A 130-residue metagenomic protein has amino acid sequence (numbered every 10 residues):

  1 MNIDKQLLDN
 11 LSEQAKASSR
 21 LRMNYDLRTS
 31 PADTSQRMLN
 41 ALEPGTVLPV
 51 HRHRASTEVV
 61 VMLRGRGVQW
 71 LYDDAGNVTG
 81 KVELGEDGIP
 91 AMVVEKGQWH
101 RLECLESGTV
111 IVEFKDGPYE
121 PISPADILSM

Functional and structural regions predicted by a protein language model:
M1-S35, G80-G85: A short, N-terminal "cap"/entry segment at the start of jelly-roll beta-barrel domains of the cupin/DSBH fold
M38-R54: Conserved short histidine dyad/triad with adjacent acidic residue
T46, A55-S56, Q98, S107: A generic "binding-loop/recognition-motif" signal
V50-H51, Q69-L71, M92-V94, H100-L105 (+1 more regions): Short beta-strand His + acidic residue motifs that chelate non-heme Fe in jelly-roll/DSBH and cupin folds
A55-D74: Glycine- and acidic-residue-biased ligand/ion/polar-headgroup-sensing regions
V59, E106-P124: A short hydrophobic beta-strand segment most commonly corresponding to one strand of the jelly-roll/cupin
D73-G97: Short acidic-glycine-tyrosine-enriched beta hairpin
